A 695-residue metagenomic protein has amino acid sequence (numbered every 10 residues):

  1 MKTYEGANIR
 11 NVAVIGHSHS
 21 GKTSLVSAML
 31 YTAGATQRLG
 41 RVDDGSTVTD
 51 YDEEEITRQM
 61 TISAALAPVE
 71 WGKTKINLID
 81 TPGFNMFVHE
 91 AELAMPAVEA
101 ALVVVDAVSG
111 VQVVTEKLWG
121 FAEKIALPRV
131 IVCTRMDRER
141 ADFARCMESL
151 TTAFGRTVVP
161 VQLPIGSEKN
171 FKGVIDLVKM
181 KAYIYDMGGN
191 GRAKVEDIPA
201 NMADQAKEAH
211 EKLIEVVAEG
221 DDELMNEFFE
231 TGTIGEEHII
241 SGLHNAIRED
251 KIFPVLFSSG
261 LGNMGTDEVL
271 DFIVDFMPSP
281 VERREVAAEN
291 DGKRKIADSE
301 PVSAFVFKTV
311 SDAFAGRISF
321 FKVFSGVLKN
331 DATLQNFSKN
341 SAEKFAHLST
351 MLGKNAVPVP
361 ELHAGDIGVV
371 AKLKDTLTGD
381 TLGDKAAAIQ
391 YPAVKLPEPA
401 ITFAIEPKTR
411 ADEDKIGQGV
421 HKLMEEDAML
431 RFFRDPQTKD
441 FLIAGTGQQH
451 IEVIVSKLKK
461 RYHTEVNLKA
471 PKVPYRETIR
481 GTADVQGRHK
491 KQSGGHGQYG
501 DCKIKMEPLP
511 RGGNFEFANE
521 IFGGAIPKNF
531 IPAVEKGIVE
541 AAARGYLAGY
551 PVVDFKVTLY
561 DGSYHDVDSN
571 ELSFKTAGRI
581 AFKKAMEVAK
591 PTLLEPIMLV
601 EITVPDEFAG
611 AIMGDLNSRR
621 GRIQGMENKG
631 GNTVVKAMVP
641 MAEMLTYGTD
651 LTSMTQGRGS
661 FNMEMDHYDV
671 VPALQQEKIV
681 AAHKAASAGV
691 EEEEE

Functional and structural regions predicted by a protein language model:
M1-E695: Structural and coupling elements of P-loop NTPases
